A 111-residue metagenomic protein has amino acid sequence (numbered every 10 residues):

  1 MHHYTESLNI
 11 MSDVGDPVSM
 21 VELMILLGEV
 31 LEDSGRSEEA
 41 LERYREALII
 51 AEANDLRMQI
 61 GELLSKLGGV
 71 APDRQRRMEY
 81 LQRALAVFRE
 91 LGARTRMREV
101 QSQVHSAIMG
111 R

Functional and structural regions predicted by a protein language model:
V14, S34, N54, L67 (+3 more regions): Structural motif corresponding to the intra-repeat A-B loop/turn of tetratricopeptide repeats
I25, M58, E62-S65, Q82 (+1 more regions): TPR/TPR-like alpha-solenoid signature
E29, E62, K66-G69, S106: Residue-level recognition of tetratricopeptide repeat
R94-R111: Terminal, low-structured helical/coil segments at or just beyond the last alpha-helical repeat
